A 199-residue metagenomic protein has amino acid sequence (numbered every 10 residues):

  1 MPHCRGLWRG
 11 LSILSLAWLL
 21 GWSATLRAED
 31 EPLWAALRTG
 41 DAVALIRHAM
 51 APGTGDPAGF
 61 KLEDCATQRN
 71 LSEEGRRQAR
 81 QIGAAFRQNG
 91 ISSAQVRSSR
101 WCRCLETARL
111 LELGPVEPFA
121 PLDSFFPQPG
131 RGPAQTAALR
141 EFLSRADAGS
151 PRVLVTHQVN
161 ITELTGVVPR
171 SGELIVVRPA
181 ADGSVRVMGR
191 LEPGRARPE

Functional and structural regions predicted by a protein language model:
M1-G6: N-terminal secretory signal peptides that target proteins for export/translocation
G10-W22: Bacterial N-terminal signal peptides
W22-A28: Sec/Tat signal peptide C-region and signal peptidase I cleavage site
E29-A120, F125-P129, A137, V167-R195 (+1 more regions): Active-site-proximal alpha-helix that buttresses catalytic centers in soluble enzyme cores
D41-V43, A148-T156: Generic beta-sheet signal
T136-R145: A short, acidic, amphipathic alpha-helical segment used as a generic capping/interface helix at domain edges
R145-S150, A180-A181: A short, structured loop/turn motif at beta-sheet edges
